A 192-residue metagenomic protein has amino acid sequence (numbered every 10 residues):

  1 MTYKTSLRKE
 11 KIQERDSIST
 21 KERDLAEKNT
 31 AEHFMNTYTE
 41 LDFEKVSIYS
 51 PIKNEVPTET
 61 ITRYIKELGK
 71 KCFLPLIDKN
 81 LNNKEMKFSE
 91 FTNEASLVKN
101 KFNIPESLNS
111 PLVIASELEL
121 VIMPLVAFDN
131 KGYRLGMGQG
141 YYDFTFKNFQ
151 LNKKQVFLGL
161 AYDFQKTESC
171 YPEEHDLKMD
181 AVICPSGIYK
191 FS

Functional and structural regions predicted by a protein language model:
M1-E117: N-terminal active-site beta-alpha-beta segment that forms phosphate/nucleotide-binding and substrate-recognition loops
T2, Q13-D16, E67, P111 (+3 more regions): Surface-exposed, charge/polar-rich loops and edge strands
D42, R134-L135: Short linear sequence motifs
I52, A127, I188: Flexible, active-site-proximal loop/turn residues at the rims of small-molecule/cofactor binding pockets and catalytic
E55-T58, Y142, T167: Short, well-ordered alpha-helical microsegments
